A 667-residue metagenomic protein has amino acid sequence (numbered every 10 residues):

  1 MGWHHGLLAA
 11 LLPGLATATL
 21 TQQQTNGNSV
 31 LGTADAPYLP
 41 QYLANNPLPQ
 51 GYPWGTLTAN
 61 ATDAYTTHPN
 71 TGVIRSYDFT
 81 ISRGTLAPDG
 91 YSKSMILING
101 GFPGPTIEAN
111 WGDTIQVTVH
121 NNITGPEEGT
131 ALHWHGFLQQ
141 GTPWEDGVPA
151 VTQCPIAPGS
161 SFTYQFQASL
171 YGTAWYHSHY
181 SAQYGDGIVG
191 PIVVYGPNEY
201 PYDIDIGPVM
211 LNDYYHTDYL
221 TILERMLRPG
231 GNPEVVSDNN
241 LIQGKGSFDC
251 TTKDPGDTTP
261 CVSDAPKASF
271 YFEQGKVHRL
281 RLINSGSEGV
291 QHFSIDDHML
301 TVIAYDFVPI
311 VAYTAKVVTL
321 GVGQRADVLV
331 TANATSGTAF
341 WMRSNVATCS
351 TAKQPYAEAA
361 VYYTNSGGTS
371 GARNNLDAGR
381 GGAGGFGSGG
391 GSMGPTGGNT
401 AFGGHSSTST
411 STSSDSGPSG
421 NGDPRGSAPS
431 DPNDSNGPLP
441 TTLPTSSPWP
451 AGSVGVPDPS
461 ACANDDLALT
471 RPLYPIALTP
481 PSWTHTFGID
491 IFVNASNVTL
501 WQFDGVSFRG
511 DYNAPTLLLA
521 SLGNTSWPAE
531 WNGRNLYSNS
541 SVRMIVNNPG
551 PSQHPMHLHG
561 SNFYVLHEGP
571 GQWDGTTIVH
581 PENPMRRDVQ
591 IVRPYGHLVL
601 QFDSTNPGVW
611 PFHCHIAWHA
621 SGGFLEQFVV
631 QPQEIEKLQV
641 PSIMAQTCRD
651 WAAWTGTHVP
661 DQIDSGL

Functional and structural regions predicted by a protein language model:
M1-T21: Fungal secretory targeting signals
T19-H68, I188-R225, Y313-S541, N547-Q553 (+3 more regions): Extended terminal and domain-junction accessory segments
Q22-N110, I115-T118, G125-P126: Signal-peptide-cleavage-adjacent N-terminal segments of secreted and extracellular proteins
T71-R75, G90-S92, P126, D203-D205 (+3 more regions): A short, polar/charged loop/turn motif at coil->beta-strand junctions and beta-hairpin connectors
S76-Y200, G289-V318, F340-Q354, A495-G596 (+3 more regions): Histidine- and aromatic-enriched segments that form or immediately flank copper-ligand environments
G207-K276, I283-G286, D377: Acidic-aromatic/histidine active-site loop/patch
S263-A265, F272-L280, S285-S336, F340: A compositional/structural signature marking long, glycine- and acidic/polar-rich segments with frequent tryptophans
